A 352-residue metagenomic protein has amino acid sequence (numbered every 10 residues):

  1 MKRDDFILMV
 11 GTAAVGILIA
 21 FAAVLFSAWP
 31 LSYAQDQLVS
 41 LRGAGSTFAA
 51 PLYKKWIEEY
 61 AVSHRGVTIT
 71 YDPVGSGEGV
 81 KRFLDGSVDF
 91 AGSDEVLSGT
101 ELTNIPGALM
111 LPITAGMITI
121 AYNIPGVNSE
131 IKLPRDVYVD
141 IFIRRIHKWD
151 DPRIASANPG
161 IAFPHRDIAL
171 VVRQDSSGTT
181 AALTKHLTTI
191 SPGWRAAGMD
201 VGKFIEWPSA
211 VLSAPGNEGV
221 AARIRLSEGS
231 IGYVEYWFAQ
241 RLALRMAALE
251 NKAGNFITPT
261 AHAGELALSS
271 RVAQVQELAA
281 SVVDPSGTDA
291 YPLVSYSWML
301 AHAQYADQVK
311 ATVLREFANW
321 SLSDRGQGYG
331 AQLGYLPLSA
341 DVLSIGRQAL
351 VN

Functional and structural regions predicted by a protein language model:
M1-K2: N-terminal hydrophobic targeting signals that begin at the initiator methionine
D5-T12, W29-N352: Flexible loop/hinge segments at secondary-structure junctions
T12-A23: Hydrophobic membrane-insertion alpha-helices, especially the h-region of bacterial N-terminal signal peptides
A22, F26-P30: Hydrophobic membrane-targeting alpha-helices
